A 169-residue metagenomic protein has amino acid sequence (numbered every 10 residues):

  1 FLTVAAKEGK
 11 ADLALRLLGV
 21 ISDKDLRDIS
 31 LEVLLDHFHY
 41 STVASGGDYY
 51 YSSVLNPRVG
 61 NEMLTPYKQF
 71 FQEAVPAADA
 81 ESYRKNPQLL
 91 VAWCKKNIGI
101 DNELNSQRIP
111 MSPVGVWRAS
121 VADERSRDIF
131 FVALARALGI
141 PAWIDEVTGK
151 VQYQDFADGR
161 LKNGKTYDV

Functional and structural regions predicted by a protein language model:
F1-E103, P110-V116, S126, R136-A137 (+2 more regions): N-terminal accessory/pre-domain segments preceding catalytic cores
Q107, T148: Residue-level "edge-of-site" marker
S112-G115, A119, G149-D158: Beta-rich nucleic-acid/ligand-interaction surfaces
